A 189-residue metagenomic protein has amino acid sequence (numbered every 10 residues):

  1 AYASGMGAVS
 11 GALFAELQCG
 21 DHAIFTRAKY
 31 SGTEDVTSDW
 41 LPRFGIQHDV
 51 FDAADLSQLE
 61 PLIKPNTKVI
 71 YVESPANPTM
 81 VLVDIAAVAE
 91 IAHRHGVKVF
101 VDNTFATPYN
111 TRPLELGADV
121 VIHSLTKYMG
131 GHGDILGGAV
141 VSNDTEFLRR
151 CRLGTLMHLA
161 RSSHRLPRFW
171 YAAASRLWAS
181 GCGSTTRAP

Functional and structural regions predicted by a protein language model:
A1-P189: Conserved PLP-enzyme active-site core in the AAT-like
